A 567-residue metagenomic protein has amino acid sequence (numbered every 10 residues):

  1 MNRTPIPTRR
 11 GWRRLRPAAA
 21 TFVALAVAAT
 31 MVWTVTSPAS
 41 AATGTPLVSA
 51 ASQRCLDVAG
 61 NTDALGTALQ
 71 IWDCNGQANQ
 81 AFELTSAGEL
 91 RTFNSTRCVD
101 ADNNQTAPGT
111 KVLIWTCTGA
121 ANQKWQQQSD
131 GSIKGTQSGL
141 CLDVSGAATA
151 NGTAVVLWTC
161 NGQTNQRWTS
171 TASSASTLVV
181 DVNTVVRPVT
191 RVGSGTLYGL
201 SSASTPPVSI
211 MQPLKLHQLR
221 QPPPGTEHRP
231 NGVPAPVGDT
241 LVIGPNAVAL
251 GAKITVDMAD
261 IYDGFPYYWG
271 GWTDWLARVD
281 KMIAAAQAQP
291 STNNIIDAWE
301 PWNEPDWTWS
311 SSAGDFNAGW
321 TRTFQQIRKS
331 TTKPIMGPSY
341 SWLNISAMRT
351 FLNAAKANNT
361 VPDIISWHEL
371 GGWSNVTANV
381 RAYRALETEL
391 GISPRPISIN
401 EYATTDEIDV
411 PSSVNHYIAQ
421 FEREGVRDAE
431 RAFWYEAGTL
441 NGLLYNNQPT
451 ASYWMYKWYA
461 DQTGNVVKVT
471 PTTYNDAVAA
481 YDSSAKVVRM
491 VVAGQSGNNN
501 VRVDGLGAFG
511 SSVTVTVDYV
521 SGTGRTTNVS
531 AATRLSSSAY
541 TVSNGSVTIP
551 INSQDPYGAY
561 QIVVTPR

Functional and structural regions predicted by a protein language model:
N2-L25, S40: N-terminal export and membrane-targeting signals
R16, V23, A29, W33 (+1 more regions): Lectin-like carbohydrate-binding module/patch detector with strong preference for beta-trefoil
W33-A42, W168-A298, T321-G337, Q448-R567: Non-catalytic accessory regions flanking glycosidase/transglycosidase catalytic cores in CAZymes
L56, V99, L142, A203-T205 (+6 more regions): Flexible loop/turn segments at secondary-structure boundaries
L197, R220-P223, E300, S366 (+2 more regions): Residues embedded in well-ordered beta-strands within globular domains across many folds
A203, G264-L386, L390, A403-Y417 (+1 more regions): Active-site cleft segment of glycoside hydrolase catalytic domains centered on the general acid/base Glu
M211-Q212, N358, E422: Non-catalytic positions within long, well-ordered alpha-helices that form the structural scaffold/packing of enzyme
I364-T463, S496, G507-A508: Catalytic-core region of carbohydrate-active enzymes that cleave or remodel glycosidic bonds
